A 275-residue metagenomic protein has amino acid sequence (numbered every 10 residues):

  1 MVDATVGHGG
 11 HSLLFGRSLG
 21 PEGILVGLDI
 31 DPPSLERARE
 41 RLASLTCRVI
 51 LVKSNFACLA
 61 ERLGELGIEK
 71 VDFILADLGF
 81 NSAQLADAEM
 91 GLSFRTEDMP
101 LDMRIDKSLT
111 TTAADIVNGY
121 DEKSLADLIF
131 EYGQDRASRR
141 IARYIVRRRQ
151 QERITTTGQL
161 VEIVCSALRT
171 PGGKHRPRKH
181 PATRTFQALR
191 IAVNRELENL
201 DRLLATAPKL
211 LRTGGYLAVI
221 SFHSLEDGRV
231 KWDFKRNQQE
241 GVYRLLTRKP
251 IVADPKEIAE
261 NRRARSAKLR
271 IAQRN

Functional and structural regions predicted by a protein language model:
M1-N275: S-adenosyl-L-methionine-dependent methyltransferase catalytic core, i.e., the SAM/SAH-binding region
